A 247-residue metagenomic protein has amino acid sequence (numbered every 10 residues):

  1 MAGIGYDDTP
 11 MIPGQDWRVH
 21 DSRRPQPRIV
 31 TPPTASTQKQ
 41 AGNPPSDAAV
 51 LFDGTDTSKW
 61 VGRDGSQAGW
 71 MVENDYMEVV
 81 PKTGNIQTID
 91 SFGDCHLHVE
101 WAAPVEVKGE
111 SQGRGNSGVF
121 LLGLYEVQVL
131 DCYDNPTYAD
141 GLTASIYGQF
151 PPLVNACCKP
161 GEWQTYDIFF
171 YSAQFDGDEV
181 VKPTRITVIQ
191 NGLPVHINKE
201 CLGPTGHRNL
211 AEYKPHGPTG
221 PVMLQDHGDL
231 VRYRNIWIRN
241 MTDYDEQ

Functional and structural regions predicted by a protein language model:
M1-Q247: Carbohydrate-interacting regions of secretory-pathway proteins
